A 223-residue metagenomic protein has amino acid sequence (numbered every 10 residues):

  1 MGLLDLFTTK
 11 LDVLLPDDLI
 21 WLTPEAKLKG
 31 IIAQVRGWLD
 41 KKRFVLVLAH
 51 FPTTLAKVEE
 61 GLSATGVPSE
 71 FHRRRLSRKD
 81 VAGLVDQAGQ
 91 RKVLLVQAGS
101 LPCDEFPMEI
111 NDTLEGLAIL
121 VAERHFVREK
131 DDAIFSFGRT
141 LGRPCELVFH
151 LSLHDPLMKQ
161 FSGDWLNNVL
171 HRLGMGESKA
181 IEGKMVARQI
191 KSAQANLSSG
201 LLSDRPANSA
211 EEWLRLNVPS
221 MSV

Functional and structural regions predicted by a protein language model:
M1-L14: A short, basic N-terminal segment
D12-S63: Conserved interdomain hinge at the start of the Helicase C-terminal
L46-H50, F71-R73, L94-G99, I119-R124 (+1 more regions): Conserved beta-strand segments of the P-loop GTPase G domain that flank and frequently precede/overlap
P52-A56, R74-K79, G99-F106, E123-K130 (+1 more regions): Short acidic, S/G/P-rich loop/turn micro-motifs used as interaction or catalytic elements
S69-A82, V96-Q97, E146-H154, G176-R188: A generic structural motif
E70-L117: Conserved motor-coupling elements within RecA-like helicase/translocase cores
A122, F126, K130-I181: Conserved segment of the helicase C-terminal RecA-like domain
S162, N167-V223: Non-catalytic, charged low-complexity extensions flanking SF2 helicase motor domains
